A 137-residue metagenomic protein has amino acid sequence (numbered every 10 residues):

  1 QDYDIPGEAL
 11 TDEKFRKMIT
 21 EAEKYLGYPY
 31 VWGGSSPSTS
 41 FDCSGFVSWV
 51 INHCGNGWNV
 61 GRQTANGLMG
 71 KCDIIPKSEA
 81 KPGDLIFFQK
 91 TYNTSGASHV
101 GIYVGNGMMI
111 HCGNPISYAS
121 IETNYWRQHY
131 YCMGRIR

Functional and structural regions predicted by a protein language model:
Q1-P29, S78, Q128-H129, R135-R137: Intrinsically disordered, low-complexity, Pro/Ser/Thr/Asn/Gly/Ala-rich spacer/linker segments adjacent to signal
T11-K14, T39, N93, W126: Residue-level signature of the cytosolic catalytic core of signaling kinases
Y25-P82: Catalytic cysteine-centered active-site loop
G33, F88-Q89, C112: Thr-Gly-centered strand-to-loop micro-motif
N52, Q89-T91: A generic structural motif
A65, G70-K77, Y92-R137: Aromatic- and glycine-rich peptidoglycan recognition patches
